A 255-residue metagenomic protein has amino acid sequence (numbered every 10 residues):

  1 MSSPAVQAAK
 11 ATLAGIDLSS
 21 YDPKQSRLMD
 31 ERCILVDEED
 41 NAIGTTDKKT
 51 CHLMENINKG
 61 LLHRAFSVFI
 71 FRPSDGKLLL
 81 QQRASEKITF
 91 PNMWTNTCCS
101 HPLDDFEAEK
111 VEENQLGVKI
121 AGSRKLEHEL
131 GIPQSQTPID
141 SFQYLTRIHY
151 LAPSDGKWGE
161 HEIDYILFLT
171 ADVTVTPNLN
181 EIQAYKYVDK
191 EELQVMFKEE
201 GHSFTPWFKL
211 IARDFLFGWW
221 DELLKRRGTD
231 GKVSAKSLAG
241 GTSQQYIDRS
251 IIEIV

Functional and structural regions predicted by a protein language model:
S2-D17, W94, C98, D104 (+1 more regions): Nudix hydrolase/Nudix homology domain
K10-K24, T50-E55: Short, basic/aromatic recognition patches
K24-L28, K59-L62: Short loop/turn motifs at secondary-structure junctions and domain boundaries
D30-R32, A65-F66, G117, Q183: Short loop/turn microsegments at loop-to-beta-strand junctions
E31-D47: Active-site and channel-lining beta-strand-loop segments that bind or position nucleotide-derived/phosphorylated
I43-G44, L79, D164: Generic structural signal for well-ordered beta-strand positions
K49-A65, F69, S74-I132: Conserved Nudix-box catalytic region and its N-terminal flanking loop in Nudix hydrolases and closely related
Q134-T146: A short coil-to-beta-strand element that immediately follows conserved catalytic motifs
